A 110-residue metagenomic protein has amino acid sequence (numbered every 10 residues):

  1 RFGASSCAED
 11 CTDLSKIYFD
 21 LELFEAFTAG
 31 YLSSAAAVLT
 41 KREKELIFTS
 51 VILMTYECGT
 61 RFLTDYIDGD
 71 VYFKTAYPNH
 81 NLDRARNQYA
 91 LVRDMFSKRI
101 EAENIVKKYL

Functional and structural regions predicted by a protein language model:
R1-A37, L53-Y72: Active-site activation/catalytic loop segments of kinase-like enzymes and analogous catalytic loops in related
A36-E45: Alpha-helical transmembrane segments
K44-M54: Small/polar glycine-rich anion-binding or flexible loop at a beta-alpha turn
E57-L110: ATP/Mg2+ or Mg2+-diphosphate-binding catalytic cores that bind nucleotide phosphates or diphosphates via glycine-rich
